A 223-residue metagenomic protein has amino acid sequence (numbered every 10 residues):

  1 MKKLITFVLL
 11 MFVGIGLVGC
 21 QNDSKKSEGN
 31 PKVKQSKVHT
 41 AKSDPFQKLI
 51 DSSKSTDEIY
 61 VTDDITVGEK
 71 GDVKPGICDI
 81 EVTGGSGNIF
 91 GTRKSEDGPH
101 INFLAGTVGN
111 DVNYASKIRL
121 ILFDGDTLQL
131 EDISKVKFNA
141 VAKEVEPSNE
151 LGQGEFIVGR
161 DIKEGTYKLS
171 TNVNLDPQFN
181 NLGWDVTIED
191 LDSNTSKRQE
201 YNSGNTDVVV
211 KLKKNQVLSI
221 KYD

Functional and structural regions predicted by a protein language model:
M1-L4: Positively charged n-region of N-terminal signal peptides that target proteins for export
T6-M11, G19-G71, C78: N-terminal, intrinsically disordered, polar/charged segments of Gram-positive cell-envelope systems that serve as
V61-I77, G152-G154, V158, K163-T166: A glycine-anchored, Pro-Gly-centered beta-turn/N-cap motif
V73, V82-G87, E131-S134, T171-L175: Short proline/glycine-enriched turn/loop motifs at strand-loop junctions of beta-rich domains
C78, R119-D132, Y167, V209-Y222: Noncatalytic modules at the cell exterior or secretory-pathway interfaces, chiefly beta-strand-rich lectin/adhesion
G84-H100, N174-L191: Short, surface-exposed beta-strand/strand-loop-strand elements in extracellular ectodomains
L104-F123, I157, E189-L212: Beta-sandwich interaction modules
S134-F156: Surface-exposed beta-loop interaction hotspot
